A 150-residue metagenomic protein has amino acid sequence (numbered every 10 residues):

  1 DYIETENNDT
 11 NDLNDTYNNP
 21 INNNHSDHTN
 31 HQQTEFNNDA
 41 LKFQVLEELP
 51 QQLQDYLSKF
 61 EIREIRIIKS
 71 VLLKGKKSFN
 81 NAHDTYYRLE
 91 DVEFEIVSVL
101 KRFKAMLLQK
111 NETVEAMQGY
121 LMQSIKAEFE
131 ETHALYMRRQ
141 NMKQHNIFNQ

Functional and structural regions predicted by a protein language model:
D1-G75: Charged low-complexity intrinsically disordered patches
Y2, Y17, Y56, Y86-Y87 (+2 more regions): Sequence-level detector for tyrosine residue identity
H25-H31, H83, H133, H145: Histidine (H) residue identity feature
F60, G75-K76, S124-F129: Generic structural signal for hydrophobic core residues of well-folded globular domains
F79-Y87: Boundary/linker elements of alpha-helical solenoid repeat scaffolds
Y87-Q150: Short, cationic/aromatic linear interface patches that serve as DNA/RNA-contacting surfaces or protein-partner docking
